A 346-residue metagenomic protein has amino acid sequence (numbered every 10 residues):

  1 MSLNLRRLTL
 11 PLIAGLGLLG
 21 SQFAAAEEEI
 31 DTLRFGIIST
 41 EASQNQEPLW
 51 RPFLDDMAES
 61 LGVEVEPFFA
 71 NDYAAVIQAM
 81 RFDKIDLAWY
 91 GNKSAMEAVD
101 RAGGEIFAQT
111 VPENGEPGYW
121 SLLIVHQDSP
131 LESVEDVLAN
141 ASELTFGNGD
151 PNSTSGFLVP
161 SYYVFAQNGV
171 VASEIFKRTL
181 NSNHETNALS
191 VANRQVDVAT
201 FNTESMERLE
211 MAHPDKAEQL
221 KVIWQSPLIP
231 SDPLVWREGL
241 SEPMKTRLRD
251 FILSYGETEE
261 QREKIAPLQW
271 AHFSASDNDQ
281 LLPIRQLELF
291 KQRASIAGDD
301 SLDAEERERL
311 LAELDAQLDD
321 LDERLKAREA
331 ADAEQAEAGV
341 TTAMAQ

Functional and structural regions predicted by a protein language model:
T9-G20: Bacterial N-terminal signal peptides
I30, A42, P48-P52, R247-Q346: An extracytoplasmic/periplasmic, membrane-proximal ligand-sensing/linker region
I30-A58, A70, K93, E113-L189: Bilobed "Venus flytrap"/periplasmic-binding protein-like clamshell domains and structurally analogous long
R34-S39, P112-L122, P214-R249, R262 (+1 more regions): Periplasmic-binding protein-like
F68-E105, M206-M211: Pocket-flanking alpha-helical
A74-A88, R101, Y119, H184-A199: Short helices/loops that flank or line small-molecule/ion binding pockets
M80-R81, V137, V191-A192, L234 (+1 more regions): Hydrophobic residues within well-ordered alpha-helices
N92-A102, F165-A166, A192-N193, D197-E218 (+1 more regions): A ligand-binding cleft/hinge motif common to bilobed small-molecule-binding domains
